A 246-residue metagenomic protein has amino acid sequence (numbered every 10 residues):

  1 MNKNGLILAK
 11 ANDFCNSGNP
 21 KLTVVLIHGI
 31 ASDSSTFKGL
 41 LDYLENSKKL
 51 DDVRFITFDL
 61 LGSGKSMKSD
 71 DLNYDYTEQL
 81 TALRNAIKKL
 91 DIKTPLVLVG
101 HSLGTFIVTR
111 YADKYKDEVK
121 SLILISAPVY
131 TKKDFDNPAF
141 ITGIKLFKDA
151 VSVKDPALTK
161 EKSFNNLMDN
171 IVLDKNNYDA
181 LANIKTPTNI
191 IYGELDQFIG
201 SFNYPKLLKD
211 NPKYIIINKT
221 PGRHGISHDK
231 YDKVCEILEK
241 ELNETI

Functional and structural regions predicted by a protein language model:
C15, N19-K65: Conserved HGGG/HGGXW glycine-rich cap/lid loop of the alpha/beta-hydrolase fold
H28-I30, G100-T105: Conserved alpha/beta-hydrolase "nucleophile elbow" surrounding the catalytic nucleophile
T57-L96: Active-site loop/oxyanion-hole signature of alpha/beta-hydrolase fold enzymes
F106-D113, L122-A150, G200: Flexible "cap/lid" loop of the alpha/beta hydrolase fold
F164-A180: Active-site nucleophile elbow and catalytic-triad environment of alpha/beta-hydrolase enzymes
I184, I190-Y192: Short beta-strand/loop motif that positions the catalytic acidic residue of the alpha/beta-hydrolase fold
Y192-G222: Conserved loop-alpha-helix segment in the C-terminal half of the alpha/beta-hydrolase fold that carries the catalytic
G222-K233: Catalytic histidine-centered segment of alpha/beta-hydrolase-like enzymes
